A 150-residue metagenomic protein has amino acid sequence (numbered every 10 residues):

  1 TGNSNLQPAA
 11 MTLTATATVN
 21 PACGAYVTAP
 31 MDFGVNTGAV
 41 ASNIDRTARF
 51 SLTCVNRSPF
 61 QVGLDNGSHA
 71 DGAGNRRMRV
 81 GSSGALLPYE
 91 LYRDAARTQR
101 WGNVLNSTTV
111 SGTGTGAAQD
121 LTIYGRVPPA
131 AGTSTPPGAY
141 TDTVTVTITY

Functional and structural regions predicted by a protein language model:
T1-S83, T109-Y150: N-terminal small/polar-rich segments of proteins
D65-G67, E90-D94: Predominantly extracellular/luminal cell-surface or secreted proteins
G74-R77, L91, T98: Intrinsically disordered, low-complexity sequence elements enriched in Ser/Thr/Gly/Pro
A95-R97, Y150: Solvent-exposed strand-loop boundary residues in beta-sheet-rich modules
R97-N106: Solvent-exposed adhesion/ligand-recognition segments of exported proteins
